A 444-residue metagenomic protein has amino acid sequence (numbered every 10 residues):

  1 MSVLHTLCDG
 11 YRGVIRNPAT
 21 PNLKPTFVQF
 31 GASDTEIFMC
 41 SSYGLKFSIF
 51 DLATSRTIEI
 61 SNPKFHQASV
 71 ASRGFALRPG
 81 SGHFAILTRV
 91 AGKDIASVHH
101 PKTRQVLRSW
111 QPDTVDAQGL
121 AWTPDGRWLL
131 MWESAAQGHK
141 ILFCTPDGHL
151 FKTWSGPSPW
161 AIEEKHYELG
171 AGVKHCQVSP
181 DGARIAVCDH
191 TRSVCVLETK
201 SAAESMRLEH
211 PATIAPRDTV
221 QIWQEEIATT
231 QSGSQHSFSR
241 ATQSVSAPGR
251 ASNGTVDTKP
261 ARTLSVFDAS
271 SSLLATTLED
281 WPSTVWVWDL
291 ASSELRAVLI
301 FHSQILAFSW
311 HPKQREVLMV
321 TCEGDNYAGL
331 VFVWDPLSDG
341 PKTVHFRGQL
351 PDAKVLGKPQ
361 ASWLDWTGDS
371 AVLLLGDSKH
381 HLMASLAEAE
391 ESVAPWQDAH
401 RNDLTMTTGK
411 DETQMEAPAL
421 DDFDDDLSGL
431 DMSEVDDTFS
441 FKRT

Functional and structural regions predicted by a protein language model:
M1-T444: Long, low-complexity intrinsically disordered regions enriched in Ser/Thr/Pro/Gly
